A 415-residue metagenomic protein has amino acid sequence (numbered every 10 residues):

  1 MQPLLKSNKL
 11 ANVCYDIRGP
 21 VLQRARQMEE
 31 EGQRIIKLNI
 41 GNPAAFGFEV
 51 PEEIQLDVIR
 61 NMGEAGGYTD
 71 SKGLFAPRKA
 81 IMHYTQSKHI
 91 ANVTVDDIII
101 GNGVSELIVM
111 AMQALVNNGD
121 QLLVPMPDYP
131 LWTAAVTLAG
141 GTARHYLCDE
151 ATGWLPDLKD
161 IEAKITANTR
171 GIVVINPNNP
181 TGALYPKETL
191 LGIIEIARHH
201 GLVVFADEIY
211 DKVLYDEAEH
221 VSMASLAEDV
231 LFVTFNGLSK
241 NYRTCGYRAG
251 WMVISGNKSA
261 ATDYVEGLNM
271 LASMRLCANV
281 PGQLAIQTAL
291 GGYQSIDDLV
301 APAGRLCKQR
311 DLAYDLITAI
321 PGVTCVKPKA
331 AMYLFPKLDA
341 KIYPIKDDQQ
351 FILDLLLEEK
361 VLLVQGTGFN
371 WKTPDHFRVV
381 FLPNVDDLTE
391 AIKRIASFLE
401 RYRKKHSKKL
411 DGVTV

Functional and structural regions predicted by a protein language model:
Q2-S7, A11-G103, M110, A289-G292 (+2 more regions): N-terminal small-domain helix-loop-helix segment of the aminotransferase-like
E31, A139, H199-H200, V230 (+3 more regions): Helix C-cap/helix->beta junction micro-motif
Q55, S225-G304, Y314-L316, L399: Conserved core segment of the aminotransferase class I/II
S87, A163, P344-K346, D354-L363 (+1 more regions): PLP-dependent enzyme catalytic core of the Aspartate aminotransferase-like
A114-V136: Conserved PLP-anchoring active-site segment centered on the Schiff-base-forming lysine
L138-R144: A short helix-loop-beta submotif of the ANL/AMP-binding
R144, D149-E219: Active-site phosphate-binding strand-loop segment of PLP-dependent enzymes
Q287, A303-I317, C325-D339: Conserved glycine-rich beta-strand-loop-beta hairpin in the small C-terminal domain of fold type I
